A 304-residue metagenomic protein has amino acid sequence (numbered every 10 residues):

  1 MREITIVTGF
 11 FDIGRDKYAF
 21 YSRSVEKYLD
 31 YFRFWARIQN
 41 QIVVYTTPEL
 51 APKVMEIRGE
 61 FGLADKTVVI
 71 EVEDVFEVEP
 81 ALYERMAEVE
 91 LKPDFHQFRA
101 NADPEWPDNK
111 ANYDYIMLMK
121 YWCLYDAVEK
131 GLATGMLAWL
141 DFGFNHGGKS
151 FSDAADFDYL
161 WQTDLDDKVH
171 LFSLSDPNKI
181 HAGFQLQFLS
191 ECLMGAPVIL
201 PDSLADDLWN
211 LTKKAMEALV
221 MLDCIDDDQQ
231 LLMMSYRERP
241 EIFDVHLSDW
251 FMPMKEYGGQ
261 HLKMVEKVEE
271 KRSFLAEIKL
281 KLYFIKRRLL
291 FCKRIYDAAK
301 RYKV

Functional and structural regions predicted by a protein language model:
M1-K27: N-proximal low-complexity "stem/linker" segments adjacent to membrane-targeting elements
Y21-F32, S152-D158, Q230: Well-ordered, non-membrane alpha-helical segments in soluble/globular domains
F61-K130: Active-site-proximal specificity loops/subdomain of glycosyltransferases
N112, I116-H170: GT-A fold catalytic core of metal-dependent nucleotide-sugar glycosyltransferases, centered on the diacidic
W122, Q162, S173-P177, Q230-L232: Non-transmembrane, aqueous-exposed alpha-helical and coiled segments at domain scale
H146-S150, L186-R272: Catalytic core and acceptor-binding pocket of nucleotide-sugar-dependent glycosyltransferases
D167-A182: Short beta-strand-to-loop element that shapes/binds the nucleotide-sugar donor at the catalytic cleft/hinge
G258-V304: Membrane-proximal basic amphipathic "stem/tether" segments
